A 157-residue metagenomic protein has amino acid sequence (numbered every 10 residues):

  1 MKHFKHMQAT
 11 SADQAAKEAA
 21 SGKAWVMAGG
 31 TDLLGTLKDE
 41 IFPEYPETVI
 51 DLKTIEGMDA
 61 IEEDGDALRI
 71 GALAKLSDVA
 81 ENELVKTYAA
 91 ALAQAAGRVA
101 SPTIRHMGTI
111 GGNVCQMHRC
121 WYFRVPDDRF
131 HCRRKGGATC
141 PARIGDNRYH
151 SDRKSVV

Functional and structural regions predicted by a protein language model:
M1-V157: C-terminal structural segment of proteins
